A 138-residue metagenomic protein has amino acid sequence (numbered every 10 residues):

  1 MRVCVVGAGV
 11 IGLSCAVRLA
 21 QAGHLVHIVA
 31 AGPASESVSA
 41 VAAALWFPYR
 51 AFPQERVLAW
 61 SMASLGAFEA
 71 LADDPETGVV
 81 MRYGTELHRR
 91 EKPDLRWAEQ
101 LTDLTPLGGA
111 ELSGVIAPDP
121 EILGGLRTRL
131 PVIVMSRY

Functional and structural regions predicted by a protein language model:
R2-H27: N-terminal Rossmann-like FAD-binding beta1-loop-alpha1 element of flavoenzymes
V10, P33, P53, K92: Short, glycine/serine-rich, charged loops/turns that create anion-binding and catalytic segments at active sites
L19, V41-A44, L101-T102: Short, glycine/charged-enriched secondary-structure capping and boundary segments
Q21-A40: Glycine-rich FAD pyrophosphate-binding loop
P33-S35, A43-W46, E86: Short active-site-proximal "capping" loops at secondary-structure junctions
A42-G66: N-terminal glycine-rich dinucleotide-binding loop that anchors FAD/FMN and/or NAD(P) in oxidoreductases
A70-Y138: Flavin (FAD/FMN) cofactor-binding and adjacent substrate-gating region of FAD-dependent oxidoreductase domains
